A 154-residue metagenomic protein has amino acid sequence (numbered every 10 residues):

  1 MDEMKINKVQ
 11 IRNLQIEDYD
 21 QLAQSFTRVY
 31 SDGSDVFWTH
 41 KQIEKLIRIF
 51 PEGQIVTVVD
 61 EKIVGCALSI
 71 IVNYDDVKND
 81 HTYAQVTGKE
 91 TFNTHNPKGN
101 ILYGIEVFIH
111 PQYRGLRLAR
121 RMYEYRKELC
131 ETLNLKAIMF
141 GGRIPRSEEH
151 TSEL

Functional and structural regions predicted by a protein language model:
M1-D76: Short amphipathic alpha-helix that is part of the acyltransferase structural core
Q10, E106-F108: Short aromatic/hydrophobic contact patches that present stacked aromatics for nucleic-acid/ligand binding
A67-E106, M139-E148, S152: Conserved acyl-donor/pantetheine-binding loop and adjacent beta-alpha core of acyl/acetyltransferases and related
H110-Q112: Active-site acidic-Proline motif in GNAT/NAT acetyltransferases
G115-C130, M139: Conserved acetyl-CoA-binding loop-helix of GNAT-fold acetyltransferases
L133: Post-Walker A helix-loop "phosphate-sensing" segment adjacent to the P-loop in P-loop NTPases
K136: Short acidic/polar active-site loop segments enriched in Thr and Asp
